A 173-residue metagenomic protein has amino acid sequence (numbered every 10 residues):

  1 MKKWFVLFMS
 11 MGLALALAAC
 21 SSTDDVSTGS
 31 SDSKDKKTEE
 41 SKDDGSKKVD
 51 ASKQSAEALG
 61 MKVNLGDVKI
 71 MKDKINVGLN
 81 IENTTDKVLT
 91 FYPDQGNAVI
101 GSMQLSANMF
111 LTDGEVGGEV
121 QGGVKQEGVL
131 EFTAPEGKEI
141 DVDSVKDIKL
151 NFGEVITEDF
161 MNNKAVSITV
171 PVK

Functional and structural regions predicted by a protein language model:
M1-W4: Positively charged n-region of N-terminal signal peptides that target proteins for export
V6-F8, S21-D67: N-terminal, intrinsically disordered, polar/charged segments of Gram-positive cell-envelope systems that serve as
L15-A19: C-terminal motif of bacterial Sec signal peptides marking the signal peptidase cleavage site
D44-A56, Y92-L105, V124-K173: Surface-exposed edge beta-strand/loop patches
L65-D67, E115-G122: Beta-strand-rich interaction surfaces with strong enrichment in secreted/lumenal proteins
N80-T85: Asparagine-centered strand-capping/turn motif at beta-strand->loop junctions
D86-F91: Short acidic/proline- and small/hydrophobic-mixed sequence motifs that coincide with surface turns and coil-to-beta
Q104-V116: Short beta-strand and strand-turn-strand segments in soluble, beta-rich domains
